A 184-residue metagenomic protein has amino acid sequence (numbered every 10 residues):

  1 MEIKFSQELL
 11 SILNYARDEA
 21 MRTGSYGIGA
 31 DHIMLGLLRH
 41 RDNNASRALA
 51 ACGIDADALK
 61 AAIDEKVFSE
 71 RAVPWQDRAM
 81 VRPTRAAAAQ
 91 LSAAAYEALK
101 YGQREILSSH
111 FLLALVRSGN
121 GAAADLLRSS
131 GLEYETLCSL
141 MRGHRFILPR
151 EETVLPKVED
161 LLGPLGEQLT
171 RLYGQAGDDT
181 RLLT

Functional and structural regions predicted by a protein language model:
M1-T184: Histone-fold recognition with a strong bias for associated Lys/Arg-rich disordered tails
